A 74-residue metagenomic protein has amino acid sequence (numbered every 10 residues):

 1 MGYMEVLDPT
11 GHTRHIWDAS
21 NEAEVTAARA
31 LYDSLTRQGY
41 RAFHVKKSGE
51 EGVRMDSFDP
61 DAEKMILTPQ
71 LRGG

Functional and structural regions predicted by a protein language model:
M1-R72: Ubiquitin-like/PB1-type beta-grasp interaction modules and other compact soluble beta-rich domains
